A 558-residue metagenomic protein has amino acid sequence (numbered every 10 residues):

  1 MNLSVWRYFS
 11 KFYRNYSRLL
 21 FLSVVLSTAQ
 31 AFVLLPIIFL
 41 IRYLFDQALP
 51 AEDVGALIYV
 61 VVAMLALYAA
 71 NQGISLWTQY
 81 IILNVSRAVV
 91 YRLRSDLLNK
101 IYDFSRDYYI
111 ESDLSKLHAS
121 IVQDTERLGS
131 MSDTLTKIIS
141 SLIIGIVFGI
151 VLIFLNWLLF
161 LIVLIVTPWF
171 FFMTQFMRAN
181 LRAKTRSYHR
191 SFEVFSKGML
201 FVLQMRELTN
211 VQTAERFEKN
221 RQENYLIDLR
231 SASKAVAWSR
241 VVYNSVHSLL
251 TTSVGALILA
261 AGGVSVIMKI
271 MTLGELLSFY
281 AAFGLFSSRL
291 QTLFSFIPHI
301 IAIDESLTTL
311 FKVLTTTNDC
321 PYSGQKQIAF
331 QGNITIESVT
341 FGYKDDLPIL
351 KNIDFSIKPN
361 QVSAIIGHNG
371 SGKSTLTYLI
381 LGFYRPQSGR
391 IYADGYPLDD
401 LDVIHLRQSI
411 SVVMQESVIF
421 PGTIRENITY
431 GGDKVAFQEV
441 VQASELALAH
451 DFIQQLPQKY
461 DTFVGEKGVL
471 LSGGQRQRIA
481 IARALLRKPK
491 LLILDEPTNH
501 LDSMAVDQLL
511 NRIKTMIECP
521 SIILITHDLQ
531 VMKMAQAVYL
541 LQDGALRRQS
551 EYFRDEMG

Functional and structural regions predicted by a protein language model:
M1-V33, V54-V60, T78, I82 (+11 more regions): Membrane-integrated ABC transporters
S10, R14-R18, R106-D107, Q123-M131 (+8 more regions): An intracellular "coupling" helix at the cytosolic face of ABC transporter transmembrane type-1 domains
N15, L19-Q30, L67, T136-Y188 (+2 more regions): Transmembrane helices of ABC transporter permease
L20-I74, F154-L158, L273: Transmembrane helix-loop-helix hairpins at lipid-water interfaces of multipass membrane proteins, especially the type-1
S95, Y392, D400, R407 (+3 more regions): ABC ATPase nucleotide-binding domain helical subdomain, centered on the C-loop/LSGGQ "ABC signature"
S191, A214, W238, A282-V313: Cytosolic ends of transmembrane helices, especially the final helix of ABC transmembrane type-1 domains
L381: Helix-to-loop junction immediately C-terminal to a conserved catalytic motif
L486-R487, E518: Conserved signature/switch motifs of ABC ATPase nucleotide-binding domains
